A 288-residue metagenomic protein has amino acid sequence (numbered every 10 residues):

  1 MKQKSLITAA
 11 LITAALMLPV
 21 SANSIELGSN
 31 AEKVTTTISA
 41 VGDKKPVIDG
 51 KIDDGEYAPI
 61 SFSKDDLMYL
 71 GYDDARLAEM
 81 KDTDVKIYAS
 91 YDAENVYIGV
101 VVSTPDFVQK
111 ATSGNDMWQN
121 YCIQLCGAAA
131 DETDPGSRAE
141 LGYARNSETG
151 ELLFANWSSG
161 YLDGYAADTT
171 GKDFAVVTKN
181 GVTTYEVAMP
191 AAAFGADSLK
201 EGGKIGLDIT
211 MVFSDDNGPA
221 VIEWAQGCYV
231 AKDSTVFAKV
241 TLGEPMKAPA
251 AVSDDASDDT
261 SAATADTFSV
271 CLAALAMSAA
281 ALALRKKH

Functional and structural regions predicted by a protein language model:
M1, A14, A251-S253: Short intrinsically disordered, low-complexity coil segments enriched in acidic
M1-I12, L284-H288: Positively charged n-region of N-terminal signal peptides that target proteins for export
M1-K2, A263, V270: Universal eukaryotic N-terminal targeting presequences
A10-P19, S278: Bacterial N-terminal signal peptides
A15, V20-S21, S269-L272: Intrinsically disordered, low-complexity terminal regions enriched in Ser/Thr/Gln/Glu/Pro/Gly/Ala
N23-T264: Structural preference for beta-rich elements and adjacent junctions enriched in aromatics
D266-K286: A cross-kingdom C-terminal cell-surface attachment/processing module
